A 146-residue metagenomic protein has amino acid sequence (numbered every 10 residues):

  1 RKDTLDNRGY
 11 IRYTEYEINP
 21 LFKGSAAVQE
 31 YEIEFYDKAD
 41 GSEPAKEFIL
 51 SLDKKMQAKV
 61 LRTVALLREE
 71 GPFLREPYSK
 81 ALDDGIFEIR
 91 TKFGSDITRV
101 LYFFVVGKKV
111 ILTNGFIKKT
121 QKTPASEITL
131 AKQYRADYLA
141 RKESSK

Functional and structural regions predicted by a protein language model:
R1-I97, V106-V110, K119-K146: Basic, Lys/Arg-enriched alpha-helical interface segments
T113: ATP-dependent carboxylate-activation loops
F116: Residue-level signal for short, function-critical loop segments
